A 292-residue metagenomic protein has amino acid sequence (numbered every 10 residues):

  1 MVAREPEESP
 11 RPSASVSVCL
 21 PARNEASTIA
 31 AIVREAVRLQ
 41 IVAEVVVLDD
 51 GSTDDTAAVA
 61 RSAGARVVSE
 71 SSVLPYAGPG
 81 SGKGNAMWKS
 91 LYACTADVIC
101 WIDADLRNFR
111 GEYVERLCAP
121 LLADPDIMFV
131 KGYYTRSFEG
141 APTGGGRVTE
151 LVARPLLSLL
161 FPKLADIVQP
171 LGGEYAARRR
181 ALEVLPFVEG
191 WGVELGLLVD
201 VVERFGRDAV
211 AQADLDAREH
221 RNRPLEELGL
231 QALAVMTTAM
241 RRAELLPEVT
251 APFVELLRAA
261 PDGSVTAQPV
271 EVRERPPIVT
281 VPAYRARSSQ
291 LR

Functional and structural regions predicted by a protein language model:
M1-R34: N-proximal low-complexity "stem/linker" segments adjacent to membrane-targeting elements
R34-A43: Short, acidic, metal-binding catalytic loop of nucleotide-sugar glycosyltransferases
A43, A57-N85: Conserved donor nucleotide-binding strand/loop of the catalytic core
D49-A58: A conserved acidic beta->alpha catalytic loop
P75-K83, M87, F109-A181: Acceptor/aglycone-binding surface of glycosyltransferases and processive sugar-polymer synthases
I99: Short aromatic/hydrophobic "clamp" motif used to bind/position activated sugar donors
G144-T238: Conserved catalytic loops of nucleotide-sugar-dependent glycosyltransferases that act on lipid-linked
R223-R292: Terminal low-complexity segments of carbohydrate-biosynthetic enzymes
